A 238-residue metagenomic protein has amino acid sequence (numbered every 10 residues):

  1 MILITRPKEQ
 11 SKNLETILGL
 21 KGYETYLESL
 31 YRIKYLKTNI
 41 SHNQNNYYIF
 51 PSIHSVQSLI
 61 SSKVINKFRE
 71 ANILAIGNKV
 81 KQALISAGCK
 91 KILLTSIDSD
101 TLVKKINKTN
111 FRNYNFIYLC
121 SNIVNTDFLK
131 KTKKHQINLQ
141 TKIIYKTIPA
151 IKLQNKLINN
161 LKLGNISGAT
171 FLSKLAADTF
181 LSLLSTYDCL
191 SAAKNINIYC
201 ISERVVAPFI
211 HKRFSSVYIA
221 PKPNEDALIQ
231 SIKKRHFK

Functional and structural regions predicted by a protein language model:
M1-K238: Signature of uroporphyrinogen-III synthase
